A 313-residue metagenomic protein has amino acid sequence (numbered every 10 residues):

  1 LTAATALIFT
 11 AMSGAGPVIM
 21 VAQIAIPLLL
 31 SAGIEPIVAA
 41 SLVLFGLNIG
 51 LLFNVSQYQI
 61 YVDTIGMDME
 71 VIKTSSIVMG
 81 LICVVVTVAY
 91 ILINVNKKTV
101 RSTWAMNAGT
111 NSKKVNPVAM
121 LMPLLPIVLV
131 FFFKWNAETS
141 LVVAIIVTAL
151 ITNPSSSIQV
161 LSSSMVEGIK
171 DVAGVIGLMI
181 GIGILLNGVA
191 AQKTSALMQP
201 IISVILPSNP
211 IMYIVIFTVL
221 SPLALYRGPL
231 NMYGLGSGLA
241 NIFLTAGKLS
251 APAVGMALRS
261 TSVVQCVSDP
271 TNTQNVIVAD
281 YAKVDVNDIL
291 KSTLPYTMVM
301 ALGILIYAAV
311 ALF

Functional and structural regions predicted by a protein language model:
L1, L30-L42, E70-S76, K248-A257 (+1 more regions): Membrane-interface alpha-helices at helix entry/exit sites of multi-pass transporters
L1, Q159-A196, P210, I214 (+1 more regions): Core transmembrane alpha-helical segments of multi-pass membrane transporters/permeases
L1-I26, I205-A251, L258-V263: Hydrophobic alpha-helical transmembrane segments of multi-pass integral membrane proteins, predominantly secondary
T2-I8, G50, M79-I93, A119-F133 (+4 more regions): Hydrophobic core segments of alpha-helical transmembrane domains in multi-pass membrane transport and ion-translocation
I19, Q59-I72, V189-I205: Membrane-interface helix termini and inter-helical loops of multi-pass transporters
P36-V62, M79-W104: Transmembrane-helix bundle segments that line or gate the permeation/cavity pathway in multi-pass membrane proteins
L51-S75, N275-F313: Transmembrane alpha-helical segments and their short flanking loops that form helix-hairpins/helix-helix interfaces
T74-S164, Y281-K291: Long, contiguous bundles of hydrophobic transmembrane helices that form the permeation core of multi-pass
